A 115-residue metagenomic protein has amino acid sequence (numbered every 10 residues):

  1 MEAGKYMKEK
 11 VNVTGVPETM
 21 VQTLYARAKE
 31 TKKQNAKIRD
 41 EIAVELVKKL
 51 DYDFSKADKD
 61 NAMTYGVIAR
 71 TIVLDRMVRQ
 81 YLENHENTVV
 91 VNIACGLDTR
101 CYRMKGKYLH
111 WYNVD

Functional and structural regions predicted by a protein language model:
M1-V114: Rossmann-like AdoMet
